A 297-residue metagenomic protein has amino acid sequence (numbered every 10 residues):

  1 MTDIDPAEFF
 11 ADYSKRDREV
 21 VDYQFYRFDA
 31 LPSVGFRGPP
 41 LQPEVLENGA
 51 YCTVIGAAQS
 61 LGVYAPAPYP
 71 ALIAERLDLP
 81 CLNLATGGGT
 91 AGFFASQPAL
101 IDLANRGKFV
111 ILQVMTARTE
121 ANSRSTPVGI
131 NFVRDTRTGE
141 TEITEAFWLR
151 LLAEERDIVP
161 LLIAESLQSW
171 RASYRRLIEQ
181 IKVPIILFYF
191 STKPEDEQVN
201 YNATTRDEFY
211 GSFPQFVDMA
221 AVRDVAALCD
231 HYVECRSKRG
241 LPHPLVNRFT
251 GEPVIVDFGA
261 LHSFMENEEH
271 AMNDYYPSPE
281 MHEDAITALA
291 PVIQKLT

Functional and structural regions predicted by a protein language model:
M1-Q24: Helix-enriched interaction subdomains in cytosolic or periplasmic regions, typified by TIR/SEFIR signaling/NADase cores
F9-R16, P70-L72, E145-L151: A broad, low-specificity signal for short, low-complexity segments enriched in glycine/proline and polar/charged
A11-K15, F25-F28, G38, E234 (+1 more regions): Intrinsically disordered, low-complexity regions enriched in small/polar residues
S14, A30-P32, G88-A91, E165-L167 (+1 more regions): A short linear-motif detector with a strong N-terminal bias
R18, F28, L41, S263 (+1 more regions): Short linear sequence elements within intrinsically disordered, low-complexity coil regions
V20-F25, T53-I55, L82-L84, D157-P160 (+1 more regions): N-terminal start-of-chain detector that recognizes signal peptides and the immediate post-cleavage beginning
F25-G88, F93-N105: Serine-esterase "nucleophile elbow" of acetyl-processing enzymes
D102-T297: Alpha-helical cap/lid subdomain in secreted, periplasmic, or secretory-pathway luminal O-acyl-processing enzymes
